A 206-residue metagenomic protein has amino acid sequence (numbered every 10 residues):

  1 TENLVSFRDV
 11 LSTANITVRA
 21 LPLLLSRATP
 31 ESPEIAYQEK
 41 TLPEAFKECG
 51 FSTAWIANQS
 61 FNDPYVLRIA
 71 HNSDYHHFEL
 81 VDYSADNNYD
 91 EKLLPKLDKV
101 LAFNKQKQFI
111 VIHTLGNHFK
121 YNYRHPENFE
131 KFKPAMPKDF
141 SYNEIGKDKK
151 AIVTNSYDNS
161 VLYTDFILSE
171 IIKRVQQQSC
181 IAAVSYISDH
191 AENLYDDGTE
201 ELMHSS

Functional and structural regions predicted by a protein language model:
T1-S206: Catalytic domains that recognize anionic headgroups
